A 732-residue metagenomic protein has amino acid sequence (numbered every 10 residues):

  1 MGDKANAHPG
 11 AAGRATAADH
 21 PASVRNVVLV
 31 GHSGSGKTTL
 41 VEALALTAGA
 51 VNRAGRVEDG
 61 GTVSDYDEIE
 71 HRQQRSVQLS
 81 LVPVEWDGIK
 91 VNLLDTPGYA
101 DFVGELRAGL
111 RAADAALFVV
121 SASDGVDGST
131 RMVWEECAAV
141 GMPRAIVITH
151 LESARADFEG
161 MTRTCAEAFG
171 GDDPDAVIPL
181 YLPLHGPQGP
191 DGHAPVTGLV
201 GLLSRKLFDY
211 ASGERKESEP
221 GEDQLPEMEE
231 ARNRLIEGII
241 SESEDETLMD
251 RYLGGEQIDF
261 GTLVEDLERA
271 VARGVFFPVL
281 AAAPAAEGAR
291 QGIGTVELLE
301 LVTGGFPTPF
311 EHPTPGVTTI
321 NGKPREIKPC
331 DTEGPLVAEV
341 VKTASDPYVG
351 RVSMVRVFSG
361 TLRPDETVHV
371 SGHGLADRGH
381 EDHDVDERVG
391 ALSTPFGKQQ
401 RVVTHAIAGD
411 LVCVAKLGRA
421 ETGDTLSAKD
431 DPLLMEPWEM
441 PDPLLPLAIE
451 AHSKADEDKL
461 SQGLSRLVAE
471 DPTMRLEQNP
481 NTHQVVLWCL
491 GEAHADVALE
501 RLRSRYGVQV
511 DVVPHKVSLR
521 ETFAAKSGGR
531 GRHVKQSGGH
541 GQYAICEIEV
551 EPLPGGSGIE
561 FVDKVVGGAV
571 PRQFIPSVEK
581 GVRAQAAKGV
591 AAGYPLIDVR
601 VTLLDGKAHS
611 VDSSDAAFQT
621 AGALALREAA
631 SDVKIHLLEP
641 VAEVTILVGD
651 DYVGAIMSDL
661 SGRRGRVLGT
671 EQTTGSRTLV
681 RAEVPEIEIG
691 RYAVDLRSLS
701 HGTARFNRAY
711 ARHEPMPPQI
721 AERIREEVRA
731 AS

Functional and structural regions predicted by a protein language model:
M1-S732: Structural and coupling elements of P-loop NTPases
